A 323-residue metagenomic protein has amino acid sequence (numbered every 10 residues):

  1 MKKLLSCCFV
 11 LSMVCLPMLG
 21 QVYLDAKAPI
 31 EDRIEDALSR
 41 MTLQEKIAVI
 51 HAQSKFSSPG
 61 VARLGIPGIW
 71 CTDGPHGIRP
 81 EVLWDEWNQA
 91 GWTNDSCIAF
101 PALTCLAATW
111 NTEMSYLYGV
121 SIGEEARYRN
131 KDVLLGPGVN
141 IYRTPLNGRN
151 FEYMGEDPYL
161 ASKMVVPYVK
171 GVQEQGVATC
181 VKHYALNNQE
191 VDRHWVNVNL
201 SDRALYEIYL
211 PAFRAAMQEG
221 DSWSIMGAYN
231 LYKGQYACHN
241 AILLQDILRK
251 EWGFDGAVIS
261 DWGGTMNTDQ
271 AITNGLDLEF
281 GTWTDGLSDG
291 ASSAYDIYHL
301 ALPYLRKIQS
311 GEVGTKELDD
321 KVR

Functional and structural regions predicted by a protein language model:
M1-Q21: Bacterial Sec-dependent N-terminal signal peptides
G20-R323: Glycoside hydrolase catalytic-domain context in secreted enzymes
